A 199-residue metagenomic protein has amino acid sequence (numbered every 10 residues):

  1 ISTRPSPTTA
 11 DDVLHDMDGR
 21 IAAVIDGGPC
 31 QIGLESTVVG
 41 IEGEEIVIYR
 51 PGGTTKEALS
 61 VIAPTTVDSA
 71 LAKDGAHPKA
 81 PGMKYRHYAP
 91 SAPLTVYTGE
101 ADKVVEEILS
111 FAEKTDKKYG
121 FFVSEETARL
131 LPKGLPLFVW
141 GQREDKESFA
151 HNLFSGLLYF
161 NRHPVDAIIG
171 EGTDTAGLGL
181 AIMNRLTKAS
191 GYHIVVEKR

Functional and structural regions predicted by a protein language model:
I1-R199: Active-site-adjacent structural elements in enzyme catalytic cores
